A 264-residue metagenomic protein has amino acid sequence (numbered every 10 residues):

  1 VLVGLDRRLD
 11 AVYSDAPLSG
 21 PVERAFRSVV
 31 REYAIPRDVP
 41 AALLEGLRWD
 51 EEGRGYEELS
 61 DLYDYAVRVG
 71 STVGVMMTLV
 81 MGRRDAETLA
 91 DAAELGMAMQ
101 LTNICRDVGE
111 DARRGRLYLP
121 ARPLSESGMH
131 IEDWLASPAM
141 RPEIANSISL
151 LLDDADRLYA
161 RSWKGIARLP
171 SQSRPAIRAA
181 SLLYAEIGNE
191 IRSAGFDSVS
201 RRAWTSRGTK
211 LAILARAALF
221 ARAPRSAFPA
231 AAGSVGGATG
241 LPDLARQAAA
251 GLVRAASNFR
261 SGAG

Functional and structural regions predicted by a protein language model:
V1-M99, C105, G109-G264: Catalytic cores of Mg2+-dependent Asp-rich isoprenoid enzymes
